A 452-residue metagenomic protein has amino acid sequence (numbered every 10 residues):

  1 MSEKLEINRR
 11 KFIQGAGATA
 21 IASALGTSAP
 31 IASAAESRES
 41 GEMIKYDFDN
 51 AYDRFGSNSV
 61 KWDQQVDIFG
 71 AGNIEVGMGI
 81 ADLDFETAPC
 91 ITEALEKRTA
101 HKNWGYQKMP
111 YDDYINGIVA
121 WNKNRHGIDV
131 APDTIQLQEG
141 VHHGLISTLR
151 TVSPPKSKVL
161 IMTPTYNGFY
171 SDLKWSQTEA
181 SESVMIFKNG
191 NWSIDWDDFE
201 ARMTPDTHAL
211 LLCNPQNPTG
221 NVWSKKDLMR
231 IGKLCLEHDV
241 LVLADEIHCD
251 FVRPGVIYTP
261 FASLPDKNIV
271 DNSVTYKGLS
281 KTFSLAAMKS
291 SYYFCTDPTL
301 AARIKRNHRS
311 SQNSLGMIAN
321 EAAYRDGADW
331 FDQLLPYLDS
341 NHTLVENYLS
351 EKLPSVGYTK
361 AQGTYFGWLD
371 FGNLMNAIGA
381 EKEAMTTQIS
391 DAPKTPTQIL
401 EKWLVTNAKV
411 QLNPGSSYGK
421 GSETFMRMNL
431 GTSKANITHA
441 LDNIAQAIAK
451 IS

Functional and structural regions predicted by a protein language model:
M1-A20: N-terminal secretory signal peptides and thylakoid transit peptides that target proteins across membranes
R38-G140, S147, R325-D326, K450-S452: N-terminal small-domain helix-loop-helix segment of the aminotransferase-like
R150-L212: PLP-dependent aminotransferase-like
S176, E237-H238, A408: Helix C-cap/helix->beta junction micro-motif
M185-V256: Active-site phosphate-binding strand-loop segment of PLP-dependent enzymes
N272-E351, V356-A361: PLP-dependent aminotransferase class I/II
L338-E346, Y358-L374, A380-T387, S422: Conserved glycine-rich beta-strand-loop-beta hairpin in the small C-terminal domain of fold type I
M385-T387, P393-S452: PLP-dependent enzyme catalytic core of the Aspartate aminotransferase-like
